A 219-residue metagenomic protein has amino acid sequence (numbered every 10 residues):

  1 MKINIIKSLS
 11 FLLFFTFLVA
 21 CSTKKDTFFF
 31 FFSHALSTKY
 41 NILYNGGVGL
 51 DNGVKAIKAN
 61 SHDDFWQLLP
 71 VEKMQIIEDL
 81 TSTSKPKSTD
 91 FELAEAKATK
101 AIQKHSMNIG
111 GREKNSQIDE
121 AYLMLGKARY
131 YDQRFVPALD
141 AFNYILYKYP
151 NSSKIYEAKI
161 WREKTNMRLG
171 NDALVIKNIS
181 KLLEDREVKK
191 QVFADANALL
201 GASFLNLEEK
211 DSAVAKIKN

Functional and structural regions predicted by a protein language model:
I3-I6, C21-N219: Acidic, polar-rich low-complexity tracts and alpha-helical solenoid repeat scaffolds
N4-F14: Sec-dependent signal peptide recognition, specifically the positively charged N-region followed immediately by
